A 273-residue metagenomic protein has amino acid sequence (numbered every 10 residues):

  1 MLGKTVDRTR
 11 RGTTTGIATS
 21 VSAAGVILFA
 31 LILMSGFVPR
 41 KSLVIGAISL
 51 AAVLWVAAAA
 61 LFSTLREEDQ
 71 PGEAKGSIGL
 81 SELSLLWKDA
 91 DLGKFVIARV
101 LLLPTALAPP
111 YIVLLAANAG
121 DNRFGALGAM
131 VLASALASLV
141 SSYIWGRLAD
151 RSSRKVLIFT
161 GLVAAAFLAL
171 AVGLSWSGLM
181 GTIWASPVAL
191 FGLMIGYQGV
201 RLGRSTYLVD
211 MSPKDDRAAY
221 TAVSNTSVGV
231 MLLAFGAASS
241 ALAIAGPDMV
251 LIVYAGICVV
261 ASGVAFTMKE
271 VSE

Functional and structural regions predicted by a protein language model:
M1-P39, I48-L54, L61-L65, L102-A106 (+2 more regions): Substrate-agnostic recognition of the 12-TM MFS/MFS-like secondary transporter fold
G16, G46, A117-L136, W184-A185 (+1 more regions): Loop-to-transmembrane helix entry
I17, D150-A164: Cytoplasmic membrane-interface "Motif A"-like loop-to-helix N-cap segments of 12-TM Major Facilitator Superfamily
S35, V163-M180: C-terminal ends and interior cores of transmembrane alpha-helices in multi-pass membrane transporters/permeases
L54-R66, I252-E273: Multi-pass alpha-helical transporter architecture, strongest for 12-TM Major Facilitator/SLC carriers used
E67-A98: Juxtamembrane intracellular "pre-TM" segments in multi-pass secondary transporters
D91-V131: Helix-loop boundary and gating motifs at the non-cytosolic
G93-F95, G181-L190: Short hydrophobic/alpha-helical segments at membrane-entry points of transmembrane helices in Major Facilitator
